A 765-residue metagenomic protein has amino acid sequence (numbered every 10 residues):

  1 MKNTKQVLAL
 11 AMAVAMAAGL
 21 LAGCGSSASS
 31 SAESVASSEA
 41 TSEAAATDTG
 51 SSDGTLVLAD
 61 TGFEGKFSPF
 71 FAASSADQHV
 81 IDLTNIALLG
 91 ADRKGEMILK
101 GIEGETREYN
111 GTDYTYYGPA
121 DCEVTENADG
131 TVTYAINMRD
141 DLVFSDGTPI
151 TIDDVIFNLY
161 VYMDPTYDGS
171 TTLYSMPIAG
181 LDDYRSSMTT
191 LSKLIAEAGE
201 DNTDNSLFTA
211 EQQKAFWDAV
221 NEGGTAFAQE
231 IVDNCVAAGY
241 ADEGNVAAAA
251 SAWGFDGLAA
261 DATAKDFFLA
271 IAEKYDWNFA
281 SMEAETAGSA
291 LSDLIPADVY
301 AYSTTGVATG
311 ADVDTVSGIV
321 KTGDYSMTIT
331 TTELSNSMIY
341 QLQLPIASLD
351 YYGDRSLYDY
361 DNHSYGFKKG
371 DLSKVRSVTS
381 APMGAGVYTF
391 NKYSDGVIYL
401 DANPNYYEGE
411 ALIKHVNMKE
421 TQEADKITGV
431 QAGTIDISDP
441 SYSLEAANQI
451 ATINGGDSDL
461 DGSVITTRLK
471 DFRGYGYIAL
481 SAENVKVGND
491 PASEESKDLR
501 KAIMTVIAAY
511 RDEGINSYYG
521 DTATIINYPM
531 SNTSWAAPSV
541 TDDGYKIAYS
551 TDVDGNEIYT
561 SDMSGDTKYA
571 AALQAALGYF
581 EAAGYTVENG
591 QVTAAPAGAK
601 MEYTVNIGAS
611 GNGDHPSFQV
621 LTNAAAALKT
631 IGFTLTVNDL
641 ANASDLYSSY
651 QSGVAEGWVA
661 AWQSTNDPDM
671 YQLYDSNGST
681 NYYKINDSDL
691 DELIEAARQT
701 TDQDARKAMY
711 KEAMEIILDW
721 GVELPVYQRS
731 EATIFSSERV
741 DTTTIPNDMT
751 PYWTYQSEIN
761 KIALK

Functional and structural regions predicted by a protein language model:
L58, G147, V430, I435-P440 (+3 more regions): Periplasmic binding protein-like
A59-D129: N-terminal lobe/hinge region of extracytoplasmic solute-binding protein
S75, V80, S335-N336, M504-A548 (+2 more regions): Detector for C-terminal structural segments
R93-K94, A280, A284-S326, T331-S335 (+5 more regions): Gly/Pro-rich hinge or "lid" segments in bacterial periplasmic/extracellular proteins
A120-A290, T328, G429, A492-E495 (+1 more regions): Aromatic- and charge-enriched surface segment that lines or borders ligand/interaction sites
Y399-D401, E494-A626, K761-L764: Append "and occasionally in soluble cytosolic enzymes with long acidic Gly/Pro-rich linkers
D401-Y406, K470-D498, V506, I515 (+1 more regions): A bilobed periplasmic-binding-protein/Venus flytrap-type ligand-binding module shared by bacterial periplasmic
P404-T452: Ligand-site clamp/hinge motif
